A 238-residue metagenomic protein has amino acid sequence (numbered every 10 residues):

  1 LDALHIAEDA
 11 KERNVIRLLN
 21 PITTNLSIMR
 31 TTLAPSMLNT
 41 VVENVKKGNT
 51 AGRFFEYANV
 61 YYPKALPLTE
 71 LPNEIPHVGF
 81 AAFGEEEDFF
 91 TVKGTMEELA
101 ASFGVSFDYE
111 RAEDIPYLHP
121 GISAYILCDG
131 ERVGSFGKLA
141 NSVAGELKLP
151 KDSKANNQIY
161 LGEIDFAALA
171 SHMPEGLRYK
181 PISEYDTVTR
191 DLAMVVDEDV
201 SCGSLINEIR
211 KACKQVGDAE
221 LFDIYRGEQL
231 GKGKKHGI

Functional and structural regions predicted by a protein language model:
L1-G52: Extended, well-folded interaction surfaces typified by the phenylalanyl-tRNA synthetase beta subunit core
L1-L4, K64-P67, N73-G79, E86-I238: A carboxyl-terminal module marker
I22, N59-Y61: Short, flexible loop/turn elements at secondary-structure junctions
N25, M29, G84-T91: Short alpha-helix boundary/capping segments
A34-V42, A58, K93, E97 (+1 more regions): Predominant activation on well-ordered alpha-helical scaffold segments within soluble catalytic domains
K47-F55, G104-R111: Acidic/polar loop patches that form or flank catalytic/metal-binding clefts of enzymes that bind anionic ligands
G52, Y61-A65: Metal-dependent nuclease catalytic core centered on acidic motifs
